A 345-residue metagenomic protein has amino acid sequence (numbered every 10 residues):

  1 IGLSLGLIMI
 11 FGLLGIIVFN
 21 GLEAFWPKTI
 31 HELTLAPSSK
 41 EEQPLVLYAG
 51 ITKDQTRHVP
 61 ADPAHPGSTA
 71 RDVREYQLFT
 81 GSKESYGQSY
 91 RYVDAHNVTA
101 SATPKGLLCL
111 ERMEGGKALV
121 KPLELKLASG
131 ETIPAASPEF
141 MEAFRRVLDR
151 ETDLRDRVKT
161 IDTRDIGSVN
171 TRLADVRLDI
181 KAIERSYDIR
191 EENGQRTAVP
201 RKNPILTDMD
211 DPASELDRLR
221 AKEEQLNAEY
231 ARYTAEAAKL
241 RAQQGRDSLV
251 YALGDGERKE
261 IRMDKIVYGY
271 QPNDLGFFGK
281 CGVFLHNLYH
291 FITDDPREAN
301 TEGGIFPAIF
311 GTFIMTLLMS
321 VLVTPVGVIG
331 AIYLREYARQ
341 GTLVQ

Functional and structural regions predicted by a protein language model:
I1, L7-G12, V18-A299: Membrane-topology segments of multi-pass transport proteins
G2, G15, F19, F310 (+2 more regions): Short, well-ordered alpha-helical packing segments
L3, E298, R339-L343: Alpha-helix N-cap/helix-initiation motif
I8-G12, M315-T324: Hydrophobic alpha-helical transmembrane segments in multi-pass membrane proteins
F19, E302, P325, I329: Short glycine/serine/threonine-biased micro-segments
T293, R297, E302-I314, L318 (+1 more regions): Alpha-helical membrane-interface segments at transmembrane helix boundaries
M319-Q345: Transmembrane-helix boundary motif in ABC transporter permease subunits
